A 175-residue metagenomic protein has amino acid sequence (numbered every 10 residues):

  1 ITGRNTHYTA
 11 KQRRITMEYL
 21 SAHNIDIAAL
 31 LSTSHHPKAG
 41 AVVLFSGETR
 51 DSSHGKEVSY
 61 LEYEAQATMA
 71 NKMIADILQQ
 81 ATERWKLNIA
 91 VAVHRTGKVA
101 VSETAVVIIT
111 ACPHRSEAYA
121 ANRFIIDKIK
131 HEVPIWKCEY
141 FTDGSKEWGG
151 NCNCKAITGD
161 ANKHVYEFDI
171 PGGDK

Functional and structural regions predicted by a protein language model:
I1-T16: Short, Lys/Arg-enriched N-terminal segments with co-localized hydrophobic residues within the first ~10-30 amino acids
R13-T104, R115-R123, D127-K175: N-terminal, polar/charged subdomain of small-to-medium soluble alpha/beta proteins
I109-A111: Short hydrophobic/aromatic beta-strand micro-patches that form the beta-sheet surface supporting nucleotide- or nucleic
